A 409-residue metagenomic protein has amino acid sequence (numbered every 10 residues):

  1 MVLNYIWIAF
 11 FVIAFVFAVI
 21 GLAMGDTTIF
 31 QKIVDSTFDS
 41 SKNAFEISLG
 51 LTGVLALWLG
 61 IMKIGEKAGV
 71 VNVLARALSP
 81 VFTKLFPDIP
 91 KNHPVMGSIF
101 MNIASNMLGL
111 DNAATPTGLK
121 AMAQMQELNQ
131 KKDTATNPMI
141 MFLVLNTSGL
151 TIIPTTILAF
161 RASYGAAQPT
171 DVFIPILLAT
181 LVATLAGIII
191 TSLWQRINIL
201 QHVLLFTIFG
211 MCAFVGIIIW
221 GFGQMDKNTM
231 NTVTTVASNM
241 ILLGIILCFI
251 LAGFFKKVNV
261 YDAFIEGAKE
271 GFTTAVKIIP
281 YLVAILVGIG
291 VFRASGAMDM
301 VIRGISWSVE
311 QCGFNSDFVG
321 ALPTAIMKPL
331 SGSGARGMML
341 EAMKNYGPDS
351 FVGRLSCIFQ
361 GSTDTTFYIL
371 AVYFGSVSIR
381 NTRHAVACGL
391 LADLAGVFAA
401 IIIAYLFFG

Functional and structural regions predicted by a protein language model:
M1, G50, I89, P94-M96 (+6 more regions): Residue-level detector of functional hotspots within protein domains
M1-G53, A159-F292, Q311-C312, H384-G409: Signature of multi-pass transmembrane helix bundles
Y5, K32, A44, G60 (+10 more regions): Hydrophobic alpha-helical context, especially transmembrane and signal-peptide helices
M24, L85-I89, E127-K132, Y164: Alpha-helix termini
F30-E127, K256-N345: Membrane-embedded alpha-helical segments and adjacent helix-loop junctions characteristic of multi-pass solute
F100, A104, M139, M230-V233 (+2 more regions): Generic signal for short, ordered secondary-structure residues within or immediately flanking folded domains
A113-A114, A121-F160, A166-R196, L322-G409: C-terminal transmembrane helix pair
